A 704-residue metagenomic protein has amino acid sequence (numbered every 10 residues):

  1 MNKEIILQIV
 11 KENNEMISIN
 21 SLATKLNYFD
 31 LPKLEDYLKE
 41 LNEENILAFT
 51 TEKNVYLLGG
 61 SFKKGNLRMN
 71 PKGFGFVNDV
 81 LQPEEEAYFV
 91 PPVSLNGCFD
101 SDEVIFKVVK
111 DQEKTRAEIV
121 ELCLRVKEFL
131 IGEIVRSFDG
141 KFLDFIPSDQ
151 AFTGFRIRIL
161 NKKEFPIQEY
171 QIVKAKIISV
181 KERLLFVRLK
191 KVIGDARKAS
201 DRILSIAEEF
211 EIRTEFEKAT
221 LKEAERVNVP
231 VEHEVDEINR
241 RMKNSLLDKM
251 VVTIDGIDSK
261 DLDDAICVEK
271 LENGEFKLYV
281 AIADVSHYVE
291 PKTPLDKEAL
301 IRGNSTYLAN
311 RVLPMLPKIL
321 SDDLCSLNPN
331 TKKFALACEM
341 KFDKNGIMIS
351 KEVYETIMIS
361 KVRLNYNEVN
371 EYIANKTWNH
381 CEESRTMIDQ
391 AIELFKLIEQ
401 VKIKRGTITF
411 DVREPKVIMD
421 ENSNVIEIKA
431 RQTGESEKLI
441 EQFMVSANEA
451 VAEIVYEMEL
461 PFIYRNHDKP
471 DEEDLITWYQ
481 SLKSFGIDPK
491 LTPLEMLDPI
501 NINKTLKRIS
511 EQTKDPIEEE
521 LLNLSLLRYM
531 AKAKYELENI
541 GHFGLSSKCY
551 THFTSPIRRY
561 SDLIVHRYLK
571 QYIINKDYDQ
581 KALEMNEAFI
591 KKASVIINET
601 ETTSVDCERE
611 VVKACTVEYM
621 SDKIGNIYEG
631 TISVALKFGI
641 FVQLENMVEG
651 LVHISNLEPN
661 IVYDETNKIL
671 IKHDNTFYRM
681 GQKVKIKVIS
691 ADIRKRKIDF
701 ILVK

Functional and structural regions predicted by a protein language model:
M1-Y279, S286-K332, N370, I669-R679 (+1 more regions): Charge-lined substrate channels and their catalytic hotspots, especially those that engage the 3′ end of RNA
T24, E169, K174, V180 (+5 more regions): Electropositive polyanion-binding surfaces
